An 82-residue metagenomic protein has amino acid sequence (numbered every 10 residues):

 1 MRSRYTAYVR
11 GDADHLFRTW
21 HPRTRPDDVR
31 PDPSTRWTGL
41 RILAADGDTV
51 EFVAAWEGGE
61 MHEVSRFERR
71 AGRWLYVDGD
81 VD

Functional and structural regions predicted by a protein language model:
M1-V29: Core segments of small alpha/beta cavity-forming domains
T6, D27, E57, V64-F67: Alpha-helical interaction segments
R10, A45-G47, E68-R73: A short, structured loop/turn motif at beta-sheet edges
D32-E60: Surface-exposed, charged secondary-structure patches
H62-D82: Short beta-strand edge/turn micro-motifs at domain boundaries
